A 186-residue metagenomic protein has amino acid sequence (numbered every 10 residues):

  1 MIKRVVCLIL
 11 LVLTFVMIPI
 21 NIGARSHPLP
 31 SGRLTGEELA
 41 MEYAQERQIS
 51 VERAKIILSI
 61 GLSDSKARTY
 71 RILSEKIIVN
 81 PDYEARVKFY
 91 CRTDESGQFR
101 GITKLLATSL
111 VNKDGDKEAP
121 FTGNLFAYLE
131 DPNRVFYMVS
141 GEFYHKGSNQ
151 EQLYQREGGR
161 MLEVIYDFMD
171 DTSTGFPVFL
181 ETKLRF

Functional and structural regions predicted by a protein language model:
M1-K88: N-terminal prepro-regions of secreted/extracellular proteins
D64-F186: Mature secreted bioactive peptide module from preproproteins
